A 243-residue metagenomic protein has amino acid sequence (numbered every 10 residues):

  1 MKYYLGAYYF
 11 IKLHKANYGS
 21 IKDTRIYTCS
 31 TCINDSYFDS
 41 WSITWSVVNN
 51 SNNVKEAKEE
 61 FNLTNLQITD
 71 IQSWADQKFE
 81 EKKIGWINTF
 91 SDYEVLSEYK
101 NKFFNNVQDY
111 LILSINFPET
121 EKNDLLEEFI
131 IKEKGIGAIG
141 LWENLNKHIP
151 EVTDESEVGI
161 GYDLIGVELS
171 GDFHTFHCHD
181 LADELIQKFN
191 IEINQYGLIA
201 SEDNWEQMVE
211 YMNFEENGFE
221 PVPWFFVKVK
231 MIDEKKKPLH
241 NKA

Functional and structural regions predicted by a protein language model:
K2-I84, E133, K147-I193, W224-V227: Short aromatic-glycine-(Arg/Gly/Cys) micro-motifs in beta-strand/loop hairpins
E56-G140, N194-L198, N204-A243: Short, mixed-charge low-complexity intrinsically disordered segments
